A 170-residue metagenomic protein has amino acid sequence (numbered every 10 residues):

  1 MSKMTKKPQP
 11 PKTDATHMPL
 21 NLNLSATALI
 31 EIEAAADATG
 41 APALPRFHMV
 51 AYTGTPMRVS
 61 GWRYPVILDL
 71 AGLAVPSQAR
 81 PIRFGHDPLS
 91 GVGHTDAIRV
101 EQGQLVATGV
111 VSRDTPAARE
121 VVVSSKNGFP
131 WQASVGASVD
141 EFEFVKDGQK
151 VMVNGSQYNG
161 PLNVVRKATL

Functional and structural regions predicted by a protein language model:
M1-L170: Signature of dsDNA virion morphogenesis modules
